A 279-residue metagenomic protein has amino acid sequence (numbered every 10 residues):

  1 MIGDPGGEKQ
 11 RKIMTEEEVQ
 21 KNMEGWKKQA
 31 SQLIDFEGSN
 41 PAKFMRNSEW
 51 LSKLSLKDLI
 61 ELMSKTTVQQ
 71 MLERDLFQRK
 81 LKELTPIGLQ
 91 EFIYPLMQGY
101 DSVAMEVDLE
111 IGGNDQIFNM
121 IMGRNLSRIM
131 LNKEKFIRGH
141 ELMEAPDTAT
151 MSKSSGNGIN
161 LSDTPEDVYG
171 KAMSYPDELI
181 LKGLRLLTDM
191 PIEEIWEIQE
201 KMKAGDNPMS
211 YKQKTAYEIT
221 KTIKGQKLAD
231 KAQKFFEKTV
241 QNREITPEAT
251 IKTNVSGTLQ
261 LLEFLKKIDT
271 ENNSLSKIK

Functional and structural regions predicted by a protein language model:
M1, S52-L54, E144-D147: Flexible loop/turn segments at secondary-structure boundaries
M1-I13: N-terminal, positively charged nucleic-acid-binding surface of large information/translation enzymes
I2, F77, L81, M151-S152 (+1 more regions): Short clusters of hydrophobic/aromatic residues that line enzyme substrate/ligand-binding pockets
G3, G99, G112-G113, G123 (+3 more regions): Glycine-centered flexibility sites
K9, M45-R46, T67, L72 (+7 more regions): Residue-level signal for pocket-adjacent positions within structured domains
K12-G139: Divalent-metal (Mg2+/Mn2+/Ca2+)-assisted nucleotide/phosphate chemistry catalytic cores
F118, L126-K279: Conserved nucleotide- and phosphate/pyrophosphate-binding catalytic cores in adenylate/nucleotidyl-handling enzymes
